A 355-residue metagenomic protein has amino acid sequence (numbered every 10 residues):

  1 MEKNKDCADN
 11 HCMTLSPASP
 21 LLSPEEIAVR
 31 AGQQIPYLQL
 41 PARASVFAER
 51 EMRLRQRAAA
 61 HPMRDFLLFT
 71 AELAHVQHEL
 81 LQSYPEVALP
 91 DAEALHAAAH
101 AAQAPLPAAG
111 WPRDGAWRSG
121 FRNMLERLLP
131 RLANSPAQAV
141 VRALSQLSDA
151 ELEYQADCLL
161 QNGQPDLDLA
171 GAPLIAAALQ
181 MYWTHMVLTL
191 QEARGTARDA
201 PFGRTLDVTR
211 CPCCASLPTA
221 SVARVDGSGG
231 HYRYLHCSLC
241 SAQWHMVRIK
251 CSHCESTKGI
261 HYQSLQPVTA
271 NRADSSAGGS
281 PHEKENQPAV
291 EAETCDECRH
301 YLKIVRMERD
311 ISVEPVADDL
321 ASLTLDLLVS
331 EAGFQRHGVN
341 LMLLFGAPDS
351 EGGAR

Functional and structural regions predicted by a protein language model:
M1-D6, A277, P281: A subset of signal/propeptide-processing and intrinsically disordered low-complexity segments in secreted/extracellular
E2-A94, I304-R355: Long, contiguous alpha-helical scaffold regions
C7, C12, C158, C213-C214 (+1 more regions): Generic recognition of cysteine residues
H11, N123, R127-P130, S135 (+3 more regions): A short, highly charged, low-complexity intrinsically disordered segment
T14-S16, P24-Y37, E51, A139-E153 (+2 more regions): Short N-terminal signal/transit or membrane-insertion segments and the immediately adjacent low-complexity/disordered
Y37-R198: N-terminal alpha-helical interaction blocks
T189-D274, G278-L328: Cys/His-clustered metal-coordination modules, chiefly Zn-binding fingers
